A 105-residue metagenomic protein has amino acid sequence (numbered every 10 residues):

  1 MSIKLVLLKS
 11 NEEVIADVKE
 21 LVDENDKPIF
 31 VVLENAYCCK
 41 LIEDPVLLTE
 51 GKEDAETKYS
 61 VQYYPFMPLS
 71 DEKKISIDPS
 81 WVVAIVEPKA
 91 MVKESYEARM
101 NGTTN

Functional and structural regions predicted by a protein language model:
M1-N105: Conserved RNA-binding domains used in RNP assembly and mRNA/RNA metabolism
